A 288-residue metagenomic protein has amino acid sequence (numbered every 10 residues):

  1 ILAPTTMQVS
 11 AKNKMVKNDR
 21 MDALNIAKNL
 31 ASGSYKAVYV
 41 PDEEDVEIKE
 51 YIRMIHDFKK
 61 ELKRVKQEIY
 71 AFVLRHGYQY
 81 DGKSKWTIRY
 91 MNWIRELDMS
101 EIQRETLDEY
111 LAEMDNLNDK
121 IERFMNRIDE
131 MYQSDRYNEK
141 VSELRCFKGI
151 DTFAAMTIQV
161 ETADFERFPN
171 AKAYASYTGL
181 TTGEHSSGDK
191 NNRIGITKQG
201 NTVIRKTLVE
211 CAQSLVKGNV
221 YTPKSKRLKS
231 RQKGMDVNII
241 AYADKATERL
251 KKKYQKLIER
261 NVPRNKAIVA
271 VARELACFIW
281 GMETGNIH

Functional and structural regions predicted by a protein language model:
I1-M99, K217: Phosphate- and other anionic-substrate recognition elements at nucleic-acid/protein interfaces
V16, P41, Y80, S84 (+5 more regions): Conserved phosphate/pyrophosphate-binding and hydrolysis machinery centered on Walker-type P-loop NTPases, extending
G33-K36, V65-K66, A163-R167, S214-P223 (+1 more regions): Short helix-capping/linker segments at secondary-structure and domain boundaries
H56-E143, K233: Glycine-rich, often acidic, oxyanion-interacting loops/wings at catalytic, nucleic-acid, or phospho-protein interfaces
D119-E122, F153, N265-K266: Short, solvent-exposed positions on alpha-helices
S142-C146, T152, M156-R260, R264: Phosphate-backbone recognition surface of nucleic-acid-processing proteins
K252-H288: Basic, amphipathic alpha-helical segments enriched in Lys/Arg and hydrophobic/aromatic residues
